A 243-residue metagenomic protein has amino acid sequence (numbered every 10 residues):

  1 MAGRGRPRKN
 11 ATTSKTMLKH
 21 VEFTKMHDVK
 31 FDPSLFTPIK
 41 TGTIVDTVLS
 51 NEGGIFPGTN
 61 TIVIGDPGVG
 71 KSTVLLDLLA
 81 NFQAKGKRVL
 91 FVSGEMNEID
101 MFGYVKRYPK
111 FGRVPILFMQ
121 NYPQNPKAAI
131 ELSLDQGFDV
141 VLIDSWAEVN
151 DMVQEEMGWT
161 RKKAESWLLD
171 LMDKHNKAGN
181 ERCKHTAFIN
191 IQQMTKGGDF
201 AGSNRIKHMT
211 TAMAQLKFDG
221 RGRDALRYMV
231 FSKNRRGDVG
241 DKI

Functional and structural regions predicted by a protein language model:
M1-A11: Arg/Lys-rich, glycine/proline-spaced intrinsically disordered segments in nuclear chromatin/transcription regulators
L18-L49: N-terminal pre-Walker A segment at the start of P-loop NTPase domains
S50-G58: Phosphate-binding P-loop
P57-A128: Conserved P-loop
G68-V69, N97, A147-E155, T195-G198: Short acidic, S/G/P-rich loop/turn micro-motifs used as interaction or catalytic elements
N97-M101, Y122-P126, T160-L171, N190 (+2 more regions): Helical mechanochemical/support elements of P-loop NTPase systems and associated helical scaffolds
M119-H185: Phosphate-binding/switch loop-helix module in NTP-utilizing enzymes
D173-I243: Phosphate-binding/switch region of NTP-binding enzymes
